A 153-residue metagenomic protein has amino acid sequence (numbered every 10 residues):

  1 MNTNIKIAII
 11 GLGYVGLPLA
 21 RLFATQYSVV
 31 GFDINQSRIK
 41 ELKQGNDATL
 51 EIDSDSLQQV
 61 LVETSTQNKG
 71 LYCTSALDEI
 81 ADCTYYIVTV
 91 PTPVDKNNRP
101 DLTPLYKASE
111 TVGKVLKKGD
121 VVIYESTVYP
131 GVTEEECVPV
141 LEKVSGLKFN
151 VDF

Functional and structural regions predicted by a protein language model:
N2-K6, S28, I34-Y85, P91-R99 (+1 more regions): Conserved N-terminal Rossmann-fold NAD(P) cofactor-binding segment
L12-G13: Glycine-rich Rossmann-fold phosphate-binding loop(s) that bind the pyrophosphate of adenine dinucleotide cofactors
G16-L17: N-terminal Rossmann-fold NAD(P) dinucleotide-binding loop
F23: Aromatic pocket-lining residues of Rossmann-like dinucleotide-binding sites
V94-F153: Rossmann-like NAD(P)(H) cofactor-binding subdomain of soluble oxidoreductases
